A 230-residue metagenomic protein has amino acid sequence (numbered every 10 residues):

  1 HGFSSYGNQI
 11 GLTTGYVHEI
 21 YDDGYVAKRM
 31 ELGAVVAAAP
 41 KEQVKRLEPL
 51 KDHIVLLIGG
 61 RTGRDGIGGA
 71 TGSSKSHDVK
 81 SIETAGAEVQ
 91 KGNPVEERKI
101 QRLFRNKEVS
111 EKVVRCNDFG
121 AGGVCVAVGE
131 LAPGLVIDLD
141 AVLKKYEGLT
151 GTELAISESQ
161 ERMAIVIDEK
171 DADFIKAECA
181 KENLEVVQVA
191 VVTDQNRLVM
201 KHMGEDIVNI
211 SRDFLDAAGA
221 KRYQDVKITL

Functional and structural regions predicted by a protein language model:
H1-T71, K75, G120, V124-V126 (+4 more regions): Glycine-rich anion-binding loops of enzyme active sites
S4-G7, T14, H77-E88, V109-V113 (+3 more regions): Generic alpha-helix detector with strongest preference for long hydrophobic helices that associate with membranes
S4-L12, P40-E42, N106-V113, P133-I137 (+2 more regions): Secondary-structure transition/capping motifs at alpha-helix termini and the adjoining loop/turn into the next element
Y25-A27, S157-S159, A180: Solvent-exposed loop and beta-edge segments used for protein-protein assembly and interaction
E48, I54-V55, R61-Q101, K107 (+1 more regions): Intein/HINT protein-splicing elements and their conserved insertion hotspots or analogous self-processing inserts
G92-Q160: Active-site-proximal betaalpha loop/short-helix elements that scaffold phosphoryl/nucleotidyl transfer chemistry
R162-A164: Short aromatic/hydrophobic contact patches that present stacked aromatics for nucleic-acid/ligand binding
